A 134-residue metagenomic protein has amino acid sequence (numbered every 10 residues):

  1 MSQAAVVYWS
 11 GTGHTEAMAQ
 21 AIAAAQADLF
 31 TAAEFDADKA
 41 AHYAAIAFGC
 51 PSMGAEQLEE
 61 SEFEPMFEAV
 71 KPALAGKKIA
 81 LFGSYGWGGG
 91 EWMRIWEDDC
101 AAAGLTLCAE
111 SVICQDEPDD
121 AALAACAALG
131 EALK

Functional and structural regions predicted by a protein language model:
S2-A4, S10-A32, A37-K134: FMN-binding flavodoxin-like domain, especially the glycine-rich phosphate-binding loop
